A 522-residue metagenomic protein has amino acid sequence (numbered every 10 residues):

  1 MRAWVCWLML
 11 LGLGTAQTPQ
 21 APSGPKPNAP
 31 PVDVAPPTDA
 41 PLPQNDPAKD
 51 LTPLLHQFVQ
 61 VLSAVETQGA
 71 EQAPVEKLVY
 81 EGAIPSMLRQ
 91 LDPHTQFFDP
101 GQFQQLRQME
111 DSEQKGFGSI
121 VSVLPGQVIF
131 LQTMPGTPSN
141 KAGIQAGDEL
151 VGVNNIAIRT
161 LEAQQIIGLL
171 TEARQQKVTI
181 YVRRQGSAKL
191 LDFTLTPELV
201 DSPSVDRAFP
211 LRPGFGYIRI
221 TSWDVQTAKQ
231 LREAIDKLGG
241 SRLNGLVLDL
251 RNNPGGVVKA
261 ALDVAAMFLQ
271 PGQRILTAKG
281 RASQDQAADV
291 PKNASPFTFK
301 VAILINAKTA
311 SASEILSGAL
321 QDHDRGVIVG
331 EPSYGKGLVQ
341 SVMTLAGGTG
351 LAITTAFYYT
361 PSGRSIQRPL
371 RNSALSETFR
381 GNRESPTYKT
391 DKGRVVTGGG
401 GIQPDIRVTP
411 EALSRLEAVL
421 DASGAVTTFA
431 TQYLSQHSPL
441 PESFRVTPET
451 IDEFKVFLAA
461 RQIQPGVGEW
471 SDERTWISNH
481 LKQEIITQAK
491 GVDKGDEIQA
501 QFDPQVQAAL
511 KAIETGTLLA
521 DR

Functional and structural regions predicted by a protein language model:
M1-P19: Sec-dependent N-terminal signal peptides
A16-L51, Q286-A288, A520-R522: Compositionally biased, proline/threonine/alanine/serine-rich low-complexity intrinsically disordered stretches
N45-L55, L62-E76, I129-Q132, T137-Q145 (+3 more regions): Cleft-lining beta-strand/loop regions that shape enzyme active-site pockets
Q57-V65, E149, E453-F457, A508: A general alpha-helix detector
V59, E66-L131, Q175-R207, Q499-L510 (+1 more regions): Extended, small/polar residue-biased N-terminal targeting/export presequences and adjacent propeptide/linker tracts
Q132, L161, T194, T354 (+3 more regions): Short linear motifs in exposed loops
A307-A310, G318, D322-G398, I402: Acidic, polar loop-rich interaction surfaces within structured domains
S365-I366, R371-R522: Conserved functional hotspot residues or short segments at active or partner-binding sites across diverse domains
